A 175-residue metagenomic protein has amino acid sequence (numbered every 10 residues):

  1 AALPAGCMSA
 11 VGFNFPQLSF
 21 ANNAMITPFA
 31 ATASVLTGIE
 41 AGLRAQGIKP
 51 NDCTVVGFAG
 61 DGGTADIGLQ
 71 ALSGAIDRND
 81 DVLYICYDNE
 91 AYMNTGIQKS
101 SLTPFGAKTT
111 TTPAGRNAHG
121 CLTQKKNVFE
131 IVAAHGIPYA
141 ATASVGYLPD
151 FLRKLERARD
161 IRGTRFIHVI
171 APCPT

Functional and structural regions predicted by a protein language model:
A1-Y84, I97, L102-A107: Cofactor-binding active-site loop characterized by glycine-rich and histidine/acidic residues
N51-D52, D66-V82, Y87-T175: Glycine-rich ThDP/TPP pyrophosphate-binding loop and its adjacent helix/strand module within ThDP-dependent enzymes
